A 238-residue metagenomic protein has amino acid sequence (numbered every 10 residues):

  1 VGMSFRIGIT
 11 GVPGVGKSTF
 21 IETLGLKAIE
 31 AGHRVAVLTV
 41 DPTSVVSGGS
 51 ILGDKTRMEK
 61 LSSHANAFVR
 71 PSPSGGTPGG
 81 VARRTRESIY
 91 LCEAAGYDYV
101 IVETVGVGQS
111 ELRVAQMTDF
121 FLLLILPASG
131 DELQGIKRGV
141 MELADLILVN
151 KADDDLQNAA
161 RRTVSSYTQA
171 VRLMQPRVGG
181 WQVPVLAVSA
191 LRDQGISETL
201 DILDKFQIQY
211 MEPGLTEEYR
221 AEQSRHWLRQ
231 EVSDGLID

Functional and structural regions predicted by a protein language model:
V1-I7, V15, L24-S110, M117-L124 (+1 more regions): Nucleotide-state-sensitive switch-loop elements of NTP-binding domains
V12: P-loop (Walker A) phosphate-binding loop of NTP-binding proteins
G16, G195: Conserved glycine(s) of the Walker
P42, S189-R192: Glycine-rich beta-alpha junction loops
A67-V69, M174, V185: Generic structural signal for residues in well-ordered beta-strands
R83-A95, V105-V183, L191, D201 (+1 more regions): Conserved catalytic-core segment of NTP-binding enzymes
A187, E198-D238: Long, well-ordered amphipathic alpha-helical subdomains in the mid-to-C-terminal portions of large enzyme subunits
